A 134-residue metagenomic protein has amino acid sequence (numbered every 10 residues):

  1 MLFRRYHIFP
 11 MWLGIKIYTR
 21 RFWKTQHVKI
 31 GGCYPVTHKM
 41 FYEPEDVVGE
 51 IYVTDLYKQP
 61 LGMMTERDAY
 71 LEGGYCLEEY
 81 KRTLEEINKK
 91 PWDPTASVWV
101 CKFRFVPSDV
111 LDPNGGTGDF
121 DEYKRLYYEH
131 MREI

Functional and structural regions predicted by a protein language model:
M1-I134: Structured alpha/beta reader/binder surfaces that contact nucleic acids or chromatin modification marks
